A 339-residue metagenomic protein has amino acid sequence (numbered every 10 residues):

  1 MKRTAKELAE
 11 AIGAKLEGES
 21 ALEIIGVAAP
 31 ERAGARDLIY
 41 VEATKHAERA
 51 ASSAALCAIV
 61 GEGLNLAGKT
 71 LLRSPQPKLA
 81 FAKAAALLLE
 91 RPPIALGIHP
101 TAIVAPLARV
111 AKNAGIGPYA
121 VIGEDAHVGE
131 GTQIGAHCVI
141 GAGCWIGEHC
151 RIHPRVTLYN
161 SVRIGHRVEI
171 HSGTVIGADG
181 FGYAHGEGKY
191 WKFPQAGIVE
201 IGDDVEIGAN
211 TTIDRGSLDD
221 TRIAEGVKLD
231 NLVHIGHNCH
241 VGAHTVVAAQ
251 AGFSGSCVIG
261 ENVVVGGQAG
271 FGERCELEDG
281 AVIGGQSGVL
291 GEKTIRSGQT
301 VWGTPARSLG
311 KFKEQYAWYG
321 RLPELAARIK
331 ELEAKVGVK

Functional and structural regions predicted by a protein language model:
M1-T101, N113, V162, R167 (+4 more regions): Terminal amphipathic alpha-helical/low-complexity segments used for targeting or macromolecular assembly
Y40, G97-S308: Structural signal for interior beta-strand "rungs" in well-ordered beta-sheet cores of soluble enzyme domains
